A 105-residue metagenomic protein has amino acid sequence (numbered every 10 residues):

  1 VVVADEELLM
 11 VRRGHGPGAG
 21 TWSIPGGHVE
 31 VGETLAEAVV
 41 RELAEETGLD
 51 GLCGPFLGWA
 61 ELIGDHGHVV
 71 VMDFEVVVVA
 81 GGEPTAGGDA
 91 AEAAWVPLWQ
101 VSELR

Functional and structural regions predicted by a protein language model:
V1-L8, W59: Conserved N-terminal beta-strand and adjoining loop/helix that marks the start of the Nudix/MutT-like hydrolase domain
V3, I24, G51, G67-V71: Short connector loops at helix/strand junctions that flank enzyme active sites, especially segments positioning acidic
D5-E7, G14, V77-G82, L98-Q100: Short loop segments at secondary-structure junctions
E7-E45: Conserved Nudix-box catalytic region and its N-terminal flanking loop in Nudix hydrolases and closely related
T21, D65-V70, G87-A90: A generic structural micro-feature
D50-G58: A short coil-to-beta-strand element that immediately follows conserved catalytic motifs
A60-E83: Active-site-adjacent beta-strand/loop module that shapes the phosphate/pyrophosphate-binding cleft
E75, P84-R105: NUDIX/MutT-family hydrolases
